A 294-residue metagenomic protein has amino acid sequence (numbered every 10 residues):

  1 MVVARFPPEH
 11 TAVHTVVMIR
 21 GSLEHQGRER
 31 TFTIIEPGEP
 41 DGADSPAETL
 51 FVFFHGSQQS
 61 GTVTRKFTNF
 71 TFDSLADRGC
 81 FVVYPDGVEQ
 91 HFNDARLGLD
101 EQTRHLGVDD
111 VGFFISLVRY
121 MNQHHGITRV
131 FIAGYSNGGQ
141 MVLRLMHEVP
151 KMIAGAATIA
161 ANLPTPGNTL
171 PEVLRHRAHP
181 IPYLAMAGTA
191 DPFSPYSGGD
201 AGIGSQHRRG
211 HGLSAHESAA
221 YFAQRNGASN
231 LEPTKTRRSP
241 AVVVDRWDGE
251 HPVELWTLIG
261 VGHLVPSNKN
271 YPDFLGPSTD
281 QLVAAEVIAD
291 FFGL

Functional and structural regions predicted by a protein language model:
M1-S22: An N-terminal hydrophobic leader/cap segment in hydrolases
L23-E36, P40-D41, S45-F131, Q140-E148 (+1 more regions): Serine-hydrolase catalytic machinery in alpha/beta-hydrolase-like enzymes
K66-T71, P166-R175, S239-V243: Alpha-helical scaffolding within the catalytic cores of extracellular/periplasmic polymer-degrading hydrolases
T128-I181: Primarily recognizes the serine-hydrolase "nucleophile elbow" in alpha/beta-hydrolase and SGNH/GDSL folds
A185-A187: Short beta-strand/loop motif that positions the catalytic acidic residue of the alpha/beta-hydrolase fold
A190-S194, H263-V265: Acidic catalytic loop of the alpha/beta-hydrolase fold
R208-V242: Acidic, glycine-rich loop-and-strand cores that form catalytic or ligand-binding grooves in diverse globular domains
L275-L294: Catalytic active-site module of serine/aspartate enzymes centered on a nucleophile-bearing elbow/loop
